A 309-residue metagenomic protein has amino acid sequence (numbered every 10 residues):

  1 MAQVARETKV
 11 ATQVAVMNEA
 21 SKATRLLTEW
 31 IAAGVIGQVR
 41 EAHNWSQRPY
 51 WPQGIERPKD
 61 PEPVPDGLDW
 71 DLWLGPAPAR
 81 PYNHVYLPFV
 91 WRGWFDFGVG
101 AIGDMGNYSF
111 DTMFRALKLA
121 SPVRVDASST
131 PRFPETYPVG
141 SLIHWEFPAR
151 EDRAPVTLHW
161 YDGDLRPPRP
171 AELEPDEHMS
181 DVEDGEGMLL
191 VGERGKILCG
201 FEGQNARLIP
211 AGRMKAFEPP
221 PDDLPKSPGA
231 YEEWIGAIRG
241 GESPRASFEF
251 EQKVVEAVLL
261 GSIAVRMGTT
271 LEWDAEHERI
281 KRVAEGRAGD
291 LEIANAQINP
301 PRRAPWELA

Functional and structural regions predicted by a protein language model:
M1-V10: Rossmann-fold NAD(P)-binding glycine/threonine-rich loop
V4, L26-W30: Active-site Tyr-X1-5-Lys
N18-A20, P49: Short "lid" loop at the C-terminus of a central beta-strand within the Rossmann-like core of SAM-dependent
R25-L26, G37-Q38, H43-R48, P52-E249 (+1 more regions): Contiguous beta-strand/loop segments that form the cofactor/metal-binding neighborhood of enzyme cores
